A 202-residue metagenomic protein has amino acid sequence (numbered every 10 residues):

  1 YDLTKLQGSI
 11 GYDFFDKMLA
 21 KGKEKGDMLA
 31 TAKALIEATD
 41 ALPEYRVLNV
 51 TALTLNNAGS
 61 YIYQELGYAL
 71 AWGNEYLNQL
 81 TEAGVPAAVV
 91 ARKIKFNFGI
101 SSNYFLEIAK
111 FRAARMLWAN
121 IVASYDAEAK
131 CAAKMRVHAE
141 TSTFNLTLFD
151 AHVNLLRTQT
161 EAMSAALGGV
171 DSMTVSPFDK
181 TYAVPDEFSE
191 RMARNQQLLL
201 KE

Functional and structural regions predicted by a protein language model:
Y1-N103, Y125-E128, K134-H138, A166 (+1 more regions): Catalytic alpha/beta active-site cores
I10-G11, D27-T31, W72, K110 (+2 more regions): Short acidic-hydrophobic sequence patches enriched in Asp/Glu that either
S60-L66, S101-A113, S142-L155, A183-A193: Short glycine/threonine-rich loop-to-helix capping motif typified by GTGT followed within a few residues by an Asp-Pro
E75, M116, N120: ATP-dependent phospho-/nucleotidyl transfer catalytic cores
W118, G168, Q196: Conserved, mostly hydrophobic/aromatic
I121-A123, A132, T141-S142, T147: Outer-membrane beta-barrel translocator/pore domains, especially the C-terminal barrels of Gram-negative outer-membrane
L155-A162: Short, acidic/polar
T160, D171-E202: Active-site or pore-adjacent capping/gating segments
